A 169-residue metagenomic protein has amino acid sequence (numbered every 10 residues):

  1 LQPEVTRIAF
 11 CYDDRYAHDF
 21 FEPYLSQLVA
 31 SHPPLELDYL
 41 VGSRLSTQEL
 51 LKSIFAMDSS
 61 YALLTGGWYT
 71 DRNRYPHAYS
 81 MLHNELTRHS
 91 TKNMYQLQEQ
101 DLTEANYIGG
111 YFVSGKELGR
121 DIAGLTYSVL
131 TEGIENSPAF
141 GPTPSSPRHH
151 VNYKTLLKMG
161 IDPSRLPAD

Functional and structural regions predicted by a protein language model:
L1-D169: Short hydrophobic alpha-helices and adjacent helix-cap/hinge residues
